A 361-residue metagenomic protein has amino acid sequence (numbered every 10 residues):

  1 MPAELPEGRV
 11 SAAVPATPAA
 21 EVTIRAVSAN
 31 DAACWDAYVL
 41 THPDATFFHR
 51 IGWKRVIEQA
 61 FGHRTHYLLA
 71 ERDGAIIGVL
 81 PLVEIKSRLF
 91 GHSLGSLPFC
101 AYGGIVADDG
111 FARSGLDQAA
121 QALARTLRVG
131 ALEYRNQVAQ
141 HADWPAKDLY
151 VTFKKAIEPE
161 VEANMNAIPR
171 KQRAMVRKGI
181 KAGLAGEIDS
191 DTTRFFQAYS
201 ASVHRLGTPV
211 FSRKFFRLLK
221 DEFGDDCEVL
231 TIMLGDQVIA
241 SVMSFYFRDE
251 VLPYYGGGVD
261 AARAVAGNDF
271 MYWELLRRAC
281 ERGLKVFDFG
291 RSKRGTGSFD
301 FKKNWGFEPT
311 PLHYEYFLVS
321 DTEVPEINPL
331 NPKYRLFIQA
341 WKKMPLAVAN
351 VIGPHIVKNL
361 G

Functional and structural regions predicted by a protein language model:
P2-E21, E84, V138-A163, K285 (+1 more regions): Active-site/acyl-donor-binding loops of N-acyltransferases
A20-D73, L80-F90, N136-A264: A conserved beta-strand-loop-helix scaffold within acyl/acetyltransferase catalytic domains
L68-L80, S87-L89, C100, D108-L123 (+1 more regions): Aromatic (often tryptophan-rich) hydrophobic motifs at membrane interfaces
S96-G104, D148-K155: Acyl/amide activation-and-transfer machinery of modular secondary-metabolite enzymes
L97, N166-M175, N328-R335: Short intrinsically disordered coil segments
F111-T152: Non-catalytic accessory segments adjacent to catalytic cores
